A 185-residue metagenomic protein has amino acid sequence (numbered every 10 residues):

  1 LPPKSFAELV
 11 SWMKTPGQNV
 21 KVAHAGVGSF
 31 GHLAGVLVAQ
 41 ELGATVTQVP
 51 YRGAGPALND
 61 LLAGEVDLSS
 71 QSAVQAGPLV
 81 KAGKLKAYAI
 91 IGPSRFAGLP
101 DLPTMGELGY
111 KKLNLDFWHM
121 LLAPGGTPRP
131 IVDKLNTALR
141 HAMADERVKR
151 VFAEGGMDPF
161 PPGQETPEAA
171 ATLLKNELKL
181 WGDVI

Functional and structural regions predicted by a protein language model:
L1-P56, M105-E107, W118-V151: Hinge/capping helix and adjacent helix->loop/strand transition within the periplasmic-binding protein
S5, P50, G64-E65, S72 (+5 more regions): Conserved functional loop/turn residues at catalytic and ligand-binding sites
P16-V20, A44, L62-Q71, A82-A87 (+2 more regions): Alpha-to-beta junction loops
V22, Q48, S70, A87-Y88 (+2 more regions): Generic preference for hydrophobic
G26, V49-N59, A63, S72-Q75 (+1 more regions): Short helix-initiation/N-cap motifs at beta->coil->alpha
V36-E41, L68-L102: A ligand-binding cleft/hinge motif common to bilobed small-molecule-binding domains
K81, R129-I185: An extracytoplasmic/periplasmic, membrane-proximal ligand-sensing/linker region
A89-P124, P161-G163: Periplasmic-binding protein-like
